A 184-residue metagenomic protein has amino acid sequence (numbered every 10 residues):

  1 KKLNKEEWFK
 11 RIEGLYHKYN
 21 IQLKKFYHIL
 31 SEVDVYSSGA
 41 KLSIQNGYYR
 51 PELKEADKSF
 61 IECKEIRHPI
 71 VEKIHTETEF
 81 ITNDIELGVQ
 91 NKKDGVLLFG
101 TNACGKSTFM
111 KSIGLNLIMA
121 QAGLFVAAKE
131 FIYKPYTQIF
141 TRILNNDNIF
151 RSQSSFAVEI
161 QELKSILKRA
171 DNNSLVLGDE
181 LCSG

Functional and structural regions predicted by a protein language model:
K1-C104, T108-I139, E162: Alpha-helical coupling/stalk and coiled-coil linker elements that connect catalytic or binding modules and transmit
Q138-G184: Switch/coupling sub-region of P-loop NTPases
